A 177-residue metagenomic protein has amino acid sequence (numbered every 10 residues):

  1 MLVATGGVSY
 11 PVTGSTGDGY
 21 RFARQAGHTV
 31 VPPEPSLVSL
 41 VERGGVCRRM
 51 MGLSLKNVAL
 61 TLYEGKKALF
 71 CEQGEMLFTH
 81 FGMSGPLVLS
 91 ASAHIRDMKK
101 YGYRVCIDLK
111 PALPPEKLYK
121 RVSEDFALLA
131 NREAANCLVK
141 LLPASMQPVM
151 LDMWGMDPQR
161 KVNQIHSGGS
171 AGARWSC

Functional and structural regions predicted by a protein language model:
M1-L2, G19, E72, C177: Short strand-loop-helix active-site module centered on a catalytic nucleophile
L2-V46: Glycine-rich loop(s) and the adjacent beta-strand/alpha-helix scaffold that form part
Y20, R24, V88-L89, R174: Predominant activation on well-ordered alpha-helical scaffold segments within soluble catalytic domains
T29-E34, V38-V162: An anion/pyrophosphate-binding glycine-rich loop and adjacent beta-alpha core in soluble alpha-beta enzymes
R160-S176: Noncatalytic alpha-helical scaffold of FAD-dependent oxidoreductases
